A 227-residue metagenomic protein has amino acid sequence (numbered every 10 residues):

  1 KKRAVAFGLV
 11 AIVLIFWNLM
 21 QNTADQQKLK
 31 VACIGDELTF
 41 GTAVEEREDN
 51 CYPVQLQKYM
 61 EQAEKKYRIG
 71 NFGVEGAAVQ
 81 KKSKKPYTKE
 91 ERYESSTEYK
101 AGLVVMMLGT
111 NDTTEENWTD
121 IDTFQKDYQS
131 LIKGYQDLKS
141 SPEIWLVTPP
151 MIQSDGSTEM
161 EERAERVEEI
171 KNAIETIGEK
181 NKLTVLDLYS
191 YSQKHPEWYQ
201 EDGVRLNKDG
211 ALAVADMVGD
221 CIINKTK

Functional and structural regions predicted by a protein language model:
K1-L9: N-terminal Sec-pathway targeting helices
K2, T88-K227: Alpha-helical cap/lid subdomain in secreted, periplasmic, or secretory-pathway luminal O-acyl-processing enzymes
L14-G73, R92-E98: Serine-esterase "nucleophile elbow" of acetyl-processing enzymes
C33, G76-V79, N111-D112: Active-site neighborhood of divalent metal-dependent phosphoester/pyrophosphate hydrolases
T42-E46, K82, E116-T119: Short, solvent-exposed loop/turn and secondary-structure capping segments
F72-G76, S192: Short, solvent-exposed turn/loop segments enriched in Gly/Ser/Thr/Pro and often Arg
E75-A78, P150-I152: Short, internal active-site loops enriched in acidic
A77-R92: Charged, often glycine-rich, active-site loop that binds/positions anionic groups
